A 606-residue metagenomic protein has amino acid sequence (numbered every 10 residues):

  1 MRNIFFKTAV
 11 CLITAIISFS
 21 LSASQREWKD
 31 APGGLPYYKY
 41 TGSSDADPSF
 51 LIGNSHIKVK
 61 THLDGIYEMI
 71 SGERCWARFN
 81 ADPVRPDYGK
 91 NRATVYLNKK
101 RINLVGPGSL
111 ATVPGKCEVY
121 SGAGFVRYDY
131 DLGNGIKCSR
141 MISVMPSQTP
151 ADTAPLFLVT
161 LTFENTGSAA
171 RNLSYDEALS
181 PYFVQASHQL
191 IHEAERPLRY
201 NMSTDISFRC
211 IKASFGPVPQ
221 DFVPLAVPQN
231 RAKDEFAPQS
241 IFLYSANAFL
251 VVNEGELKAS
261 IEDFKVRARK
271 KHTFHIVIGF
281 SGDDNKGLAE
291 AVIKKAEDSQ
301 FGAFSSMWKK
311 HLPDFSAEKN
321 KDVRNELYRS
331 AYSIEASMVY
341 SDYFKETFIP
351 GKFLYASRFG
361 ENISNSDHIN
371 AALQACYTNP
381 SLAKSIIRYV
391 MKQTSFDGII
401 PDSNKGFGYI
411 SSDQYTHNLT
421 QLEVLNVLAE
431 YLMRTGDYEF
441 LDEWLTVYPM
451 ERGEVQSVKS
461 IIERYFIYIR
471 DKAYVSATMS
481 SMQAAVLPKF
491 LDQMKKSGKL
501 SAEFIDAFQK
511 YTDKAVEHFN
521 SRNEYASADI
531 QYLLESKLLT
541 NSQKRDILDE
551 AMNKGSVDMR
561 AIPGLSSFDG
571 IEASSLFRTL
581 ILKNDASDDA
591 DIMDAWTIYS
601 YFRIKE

Functional and structural regions predicted by a protein language model:
A9-S18: Bacterial N-terminal signal peptides
A23-N91: Beta-strand-rich N-terminal accessory domains
S24, F301-F359, S385, Y389: Low-complexity, Ser/Thr/Pro/Gly-enriched N-terminal "stalk/linker" regions
P86, S143-N253, D298-M307: Polysaccharide-binding surfaces and accessory modules of carbohydrate-active proteins
N98-L156, S245-S260, Y332: Extended, loop-rich substrate-binding clefts of extracytoplasmic carbohydrate-active enzymes
A232-A303: Beta-strand-rich recognition/accessory modules
E361-S480, A573-L576, L580-N584, M593-E606: Aromatic-rich carbohydrate-recognition surfaces in CAZymes
S364-N379, K459, T478-K496, D506 (+1 more regions): Active-site core of glycosidic bond-cleaving carbohydrate-active enzymes
